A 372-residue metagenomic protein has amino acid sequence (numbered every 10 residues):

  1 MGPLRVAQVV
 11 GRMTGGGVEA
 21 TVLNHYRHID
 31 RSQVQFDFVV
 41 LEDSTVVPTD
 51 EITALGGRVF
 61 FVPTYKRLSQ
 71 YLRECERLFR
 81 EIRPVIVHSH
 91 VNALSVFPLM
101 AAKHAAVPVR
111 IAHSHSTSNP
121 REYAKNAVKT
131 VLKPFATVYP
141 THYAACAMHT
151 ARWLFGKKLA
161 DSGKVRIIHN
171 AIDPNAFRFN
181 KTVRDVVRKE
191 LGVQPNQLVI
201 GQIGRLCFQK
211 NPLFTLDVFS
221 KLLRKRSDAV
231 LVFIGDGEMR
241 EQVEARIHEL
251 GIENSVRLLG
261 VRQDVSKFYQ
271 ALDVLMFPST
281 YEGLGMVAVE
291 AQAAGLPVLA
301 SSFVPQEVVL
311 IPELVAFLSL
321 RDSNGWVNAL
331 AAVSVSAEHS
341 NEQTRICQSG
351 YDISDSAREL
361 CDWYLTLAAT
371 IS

Functional and structural regions predicted by a protein language model:
G2-L4, Q8-E74, E238-R240, W363: N-terminal strand-loop element at the rim of the active site of nucleotide-sugar-dependent glycosyltransferases
G16-N24, L198, Q202-K221, E238-E244: A conserved mid-protein helix/loop that constitutes part of the nucleotide-sugar donor-binding site
G17, A337-S372: A charged, aromatic-enriched C-terminal amphipathic alpha-helix characteristic of glycosyltransferases across folds
V39-V40, A288, P297-S301, E307: Short hydrophobic beta-strand element within catalytic cores of glycosyltransferases and related nucleotide-activated
K66-Q70, R152-L159, G163, H169-E190 (+2 more regions): Acidic anion/phosphate-binding donor-loop and adjacent secondary structure in glycosyltransferase catalytic cores
S89-V96, S114: Short His-centered aromatic/hydrophobic patch
V261, T280: Aromatic "clamp/platform" in nucleotide-sugar-dependent glycosyltransferases that forms part of the donor/acceptor
E307-S336, S354: Change "using UDP/GDP/dTDP sugars" to "using nucleotide sugars
